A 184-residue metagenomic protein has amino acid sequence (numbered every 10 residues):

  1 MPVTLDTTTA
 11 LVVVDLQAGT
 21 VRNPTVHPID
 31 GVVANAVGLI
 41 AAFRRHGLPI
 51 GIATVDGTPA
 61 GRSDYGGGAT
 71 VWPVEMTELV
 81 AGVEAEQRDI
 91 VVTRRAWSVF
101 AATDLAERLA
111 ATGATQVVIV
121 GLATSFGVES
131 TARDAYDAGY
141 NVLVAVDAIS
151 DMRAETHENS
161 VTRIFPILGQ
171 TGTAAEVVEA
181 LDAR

Functional and structural regions predicted by a protein language model:
M1-E86, I90, L181-A183: Active-site acidic carboxylates
R45-L48, G113, G139: Glycine-centered short loops/turns at secondary-structure junctions
A81-L122: Internal catalytic-core helix/loop-beta-alpha segment that presents or stabilizes conserved functional determinants
V118-G121, N141-A154: A short glycine-rich beta-strand->turn/loop micro-motif centered on a GG-aromatic cluster
V128-A138: Short Gly/Thr/Asp-enriched flexible loops that form oxyanion-binding sites at enzyme active sites
R153-P166: Active-site-proximal loop->helix
L168-R184: A charged, well-structured terminal subsegment
